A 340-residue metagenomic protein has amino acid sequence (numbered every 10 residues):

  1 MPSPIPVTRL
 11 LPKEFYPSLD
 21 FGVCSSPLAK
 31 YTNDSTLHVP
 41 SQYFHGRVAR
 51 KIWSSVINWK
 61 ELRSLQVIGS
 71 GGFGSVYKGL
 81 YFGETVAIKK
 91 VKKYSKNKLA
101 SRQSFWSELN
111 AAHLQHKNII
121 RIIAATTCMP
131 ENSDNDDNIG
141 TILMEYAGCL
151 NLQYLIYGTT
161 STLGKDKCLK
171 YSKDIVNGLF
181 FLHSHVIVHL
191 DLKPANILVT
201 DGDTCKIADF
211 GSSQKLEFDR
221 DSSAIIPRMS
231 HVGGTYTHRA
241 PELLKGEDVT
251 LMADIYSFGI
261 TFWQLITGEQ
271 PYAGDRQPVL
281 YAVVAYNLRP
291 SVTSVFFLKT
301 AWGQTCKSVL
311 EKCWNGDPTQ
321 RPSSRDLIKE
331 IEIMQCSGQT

Functional and structural regions predicted by a protein language model:
L65-G72, V76: Protein kinase glycine-rich loop
R121-N138: Short beta-strand micro-motifs within the conserved protein kinase catalytic domain, predominantly in the N-lobe
D134-N151: Conserved short submotifs of the Hanks-type protein kinase catalytic core that shape the nucleotide-binding pocket
Y171-S172: Activation segment signature within eukaryotic-like protein kinase domains
H183-V199: Catalytic-loop of the protein kinase fold
I226-E242: Conserved activation segment of eukaryotic-like protein kinases, specifically the C-terminal portion of the activation
D254: Conserved catalytic-loop aspartate of Hanks-type protein kinases
